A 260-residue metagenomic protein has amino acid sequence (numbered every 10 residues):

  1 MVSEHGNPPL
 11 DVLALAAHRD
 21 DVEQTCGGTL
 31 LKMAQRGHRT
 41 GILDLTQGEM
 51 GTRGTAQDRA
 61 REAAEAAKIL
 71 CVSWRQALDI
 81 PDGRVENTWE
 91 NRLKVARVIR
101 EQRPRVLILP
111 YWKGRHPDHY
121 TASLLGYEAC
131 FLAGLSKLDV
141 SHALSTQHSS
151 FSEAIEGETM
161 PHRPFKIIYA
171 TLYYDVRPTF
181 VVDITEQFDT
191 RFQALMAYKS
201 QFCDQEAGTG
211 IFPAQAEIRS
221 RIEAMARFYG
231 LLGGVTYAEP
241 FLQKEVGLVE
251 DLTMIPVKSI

Functional and structural regions predicted by a protein language model:
M1-L13, W89-I260: Metal-dependent de-N-acetylase/amidase catalytic core
M1-Q102, T146, L242, M254-P256: Active-site rim/loop-helix segments in enzyme catalytic domains that contact anionic ligands
